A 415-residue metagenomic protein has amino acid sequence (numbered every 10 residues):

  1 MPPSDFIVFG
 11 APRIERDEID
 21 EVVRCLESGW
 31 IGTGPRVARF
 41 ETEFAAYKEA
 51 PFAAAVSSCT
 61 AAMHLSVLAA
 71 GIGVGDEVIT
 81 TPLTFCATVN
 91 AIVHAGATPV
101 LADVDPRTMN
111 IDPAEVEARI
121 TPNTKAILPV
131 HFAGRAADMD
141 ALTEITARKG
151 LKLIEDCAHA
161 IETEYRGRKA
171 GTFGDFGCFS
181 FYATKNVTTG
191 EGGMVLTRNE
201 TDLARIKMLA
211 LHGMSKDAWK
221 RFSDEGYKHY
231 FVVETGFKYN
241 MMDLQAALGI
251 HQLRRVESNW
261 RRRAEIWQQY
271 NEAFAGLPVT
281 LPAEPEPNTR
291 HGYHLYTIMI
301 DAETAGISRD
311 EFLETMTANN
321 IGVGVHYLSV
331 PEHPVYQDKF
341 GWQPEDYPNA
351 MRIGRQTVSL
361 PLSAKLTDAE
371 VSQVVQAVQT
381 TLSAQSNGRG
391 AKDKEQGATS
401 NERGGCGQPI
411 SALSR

Functional and structural regions predicted by a protein language model:
M1-I31, P35, F231-V233, P361 (+1 more regions): N-terminal "arm"/small-domain region of PLP-dependent enzymes with the aminotransferase-like
W30-E77, A91-A95, L101-D103, R168: Phosphate-binding glycine-rich loop
A38-T42, A50-A54, A114, A118 (+8 more regions): PLP-dependent aminotransferase class I/II
A54, I79, V100, L153-I154 (+3 more regions): Structural detector of well-ordered beta-strand residues that form the stable sheet scaffold of enzyme domains
L68-C157, E164: PLP-dependent aminotransferase-like
E155-T188, K228-V233: Conserved active-site segment immediately N-terminal to the catalytic lysine that forms the internal aldimine
T172-K216, D243: Active-site PLP attachment segment
